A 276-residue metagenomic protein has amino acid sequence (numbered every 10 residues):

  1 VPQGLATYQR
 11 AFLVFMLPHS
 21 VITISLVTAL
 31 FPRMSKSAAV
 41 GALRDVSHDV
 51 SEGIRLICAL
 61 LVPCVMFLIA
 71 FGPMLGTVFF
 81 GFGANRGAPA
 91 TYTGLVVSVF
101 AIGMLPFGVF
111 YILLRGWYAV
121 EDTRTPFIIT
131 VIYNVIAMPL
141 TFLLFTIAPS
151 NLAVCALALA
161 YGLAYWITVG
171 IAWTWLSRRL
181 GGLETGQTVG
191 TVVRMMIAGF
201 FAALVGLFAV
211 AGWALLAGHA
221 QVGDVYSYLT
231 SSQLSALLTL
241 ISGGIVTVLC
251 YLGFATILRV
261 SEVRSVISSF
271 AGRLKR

Functional and structural regions predicted by a protein language model:
V1-R276: Membrane-embedded alpha-helical bundles of multi-pass transporters/translocases, especially carrier/permease families
